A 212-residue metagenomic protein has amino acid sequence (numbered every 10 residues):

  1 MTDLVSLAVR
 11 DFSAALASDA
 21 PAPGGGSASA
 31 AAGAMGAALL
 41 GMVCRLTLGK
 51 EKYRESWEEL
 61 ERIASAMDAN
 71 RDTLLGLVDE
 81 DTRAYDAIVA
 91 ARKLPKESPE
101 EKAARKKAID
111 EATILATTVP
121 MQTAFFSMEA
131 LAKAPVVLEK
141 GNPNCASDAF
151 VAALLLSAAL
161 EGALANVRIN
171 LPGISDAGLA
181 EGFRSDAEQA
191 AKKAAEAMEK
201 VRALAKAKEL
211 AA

Functional and structural regions predicted by a protein language model:
T2-L7, Q122, E129, I169-N170: Polytopic transmembrane helical bundles with strong interfacial aromatic enrichment
L4-P23: Short, hydrophobic/aliphatic alpha-helical segments
S18-L39, C145-A163: Conserved phosphate/anionic-ligand binding catalytic regions in large, soluble enzymes, centered on
M42-R54: Transmembrane signal-anchor/signal-peptide helices with a preference for the extracytoplasmic
E51-K93, A190: A structural-propensity feature for long, helix-poor, extended segments
E80-P95, M198-A212: Long, charge-rich low-complexity segments
D81, Y85-L154, A158: Amphipathic alpha-helical interface segments
A130-K133, V137, C145-A205, A211: Preference for long, well-ordered alpha-helical segments
